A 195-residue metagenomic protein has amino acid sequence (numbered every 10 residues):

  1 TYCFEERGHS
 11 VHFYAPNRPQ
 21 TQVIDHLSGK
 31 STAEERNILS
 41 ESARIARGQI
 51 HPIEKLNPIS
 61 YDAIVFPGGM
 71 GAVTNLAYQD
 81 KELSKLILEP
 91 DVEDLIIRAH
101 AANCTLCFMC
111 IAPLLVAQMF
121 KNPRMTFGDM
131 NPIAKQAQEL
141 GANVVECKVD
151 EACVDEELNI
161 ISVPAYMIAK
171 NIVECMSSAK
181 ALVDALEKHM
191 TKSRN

Functional and structural regions predicted by a protein language model:
T1-F13, A46-N195: Active-site-adjacent pocket-lining segments in enzyme domains
F13-S40: N-terminal beta-loop-helix "entrance" segment that forms/cooperates in small-molecule cofactor or anionic ligand
